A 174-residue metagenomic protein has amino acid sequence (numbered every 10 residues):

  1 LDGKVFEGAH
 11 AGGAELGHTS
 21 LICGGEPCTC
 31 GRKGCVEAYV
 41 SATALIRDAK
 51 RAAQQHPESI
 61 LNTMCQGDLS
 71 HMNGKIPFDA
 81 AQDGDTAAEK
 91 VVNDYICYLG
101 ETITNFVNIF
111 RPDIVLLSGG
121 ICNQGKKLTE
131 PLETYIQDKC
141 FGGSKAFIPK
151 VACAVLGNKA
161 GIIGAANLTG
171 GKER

Functional and structural regions predicted by a protein language model:
L1: A cytosolic small-molecule/anion-sensing beta-strand core signal
V5, C23-P27, R32-R174: ATP-binding/phosphotransfer module of carbohydrate and carboxylate kinases, centering on a glycine-rich
A11-E15: A short acidic/small-residue loop/turn micro-motif
T19: Glycine/small-residue-rich loop that forms an oxyanion/phosphate-binding "nest" at active or ligand-binding sites
